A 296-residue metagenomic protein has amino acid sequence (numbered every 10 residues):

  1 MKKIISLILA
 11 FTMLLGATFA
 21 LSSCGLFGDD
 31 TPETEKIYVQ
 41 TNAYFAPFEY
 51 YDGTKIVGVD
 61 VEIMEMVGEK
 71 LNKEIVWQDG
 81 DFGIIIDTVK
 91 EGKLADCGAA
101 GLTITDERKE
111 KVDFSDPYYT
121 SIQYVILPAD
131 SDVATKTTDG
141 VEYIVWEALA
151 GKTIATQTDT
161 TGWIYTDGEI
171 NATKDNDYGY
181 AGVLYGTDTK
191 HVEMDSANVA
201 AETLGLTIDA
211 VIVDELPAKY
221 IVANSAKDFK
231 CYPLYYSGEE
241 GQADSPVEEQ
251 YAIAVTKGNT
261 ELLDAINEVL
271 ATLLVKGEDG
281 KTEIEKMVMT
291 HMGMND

Functional and structural regions predicted by a protein language model:
A20-S23: C-terminal motif of bacterial Sec signal peptides marking the signal peptidase cleavage site
T34-V59: Short glycine-rich His-centered loop
N42-A43, Y119-L127, E215, A223-L270 (+1 more regions): Periplasmic-binding protein-like
E65, E69, E74-A148, L234-P246: Acidic, polar ligand-binding/catalytic clefts
E74, G140-I144, T156-K190, D264-D296: Ligand-binding clefts/hinges and TM-proximal coupling segments of bilobed small-molecule sensing domains
V76-V89, V141, D177-E202: Short helix-initiation/N-cap motifs at beta->coil->alpha
G83-D87, G101-K111, Y165-E169, T173 (+1 more regions): A ligand-binding cleft/hinge motif common to bilobed small-molecule-binding domains
